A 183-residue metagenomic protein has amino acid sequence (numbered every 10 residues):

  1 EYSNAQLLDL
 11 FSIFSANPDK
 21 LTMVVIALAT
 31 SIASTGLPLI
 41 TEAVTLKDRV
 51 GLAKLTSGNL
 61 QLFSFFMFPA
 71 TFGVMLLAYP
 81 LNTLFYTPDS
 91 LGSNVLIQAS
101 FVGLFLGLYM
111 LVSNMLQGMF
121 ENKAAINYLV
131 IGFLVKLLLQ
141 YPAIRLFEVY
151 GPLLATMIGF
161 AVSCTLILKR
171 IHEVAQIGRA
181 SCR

Functional and structural regions predicted by a protein language model:
Q6-A29, L60-L62: Alpha-helical transmembrane segments of polytopic membrane transporters and translocases
Q6-L8, M75-L106: Interfacial segments at transmembrane-helix termini and the short loops linking adjacent helices
S15, D48-F65, P69-L77, G92-A99: Interfacial transmembrane-helix starts/ends
V24, L28, I32, P69-F72 (+2 more regions): Hydrophobic/aromatic residues within the transmembrane alpha-helices of Major Facilitator Superfamily
A27-K47, T56-L60: Helix-loop junctions and terminal segments of transmembrane helices in multi-pass membrane transport/translocation
L55-M75, Y150-A175: Short alpha-helical transmembrane segments in multi-pass integral membrane proteins
N94-F120, A124-I144, V149-H172: Short runs within selected transmembrane alpha-helices of multi-pass transporters and secretion channels
G132, R179-R183: Transmembrane alpha-helical segments of multi-pass transport proteins
